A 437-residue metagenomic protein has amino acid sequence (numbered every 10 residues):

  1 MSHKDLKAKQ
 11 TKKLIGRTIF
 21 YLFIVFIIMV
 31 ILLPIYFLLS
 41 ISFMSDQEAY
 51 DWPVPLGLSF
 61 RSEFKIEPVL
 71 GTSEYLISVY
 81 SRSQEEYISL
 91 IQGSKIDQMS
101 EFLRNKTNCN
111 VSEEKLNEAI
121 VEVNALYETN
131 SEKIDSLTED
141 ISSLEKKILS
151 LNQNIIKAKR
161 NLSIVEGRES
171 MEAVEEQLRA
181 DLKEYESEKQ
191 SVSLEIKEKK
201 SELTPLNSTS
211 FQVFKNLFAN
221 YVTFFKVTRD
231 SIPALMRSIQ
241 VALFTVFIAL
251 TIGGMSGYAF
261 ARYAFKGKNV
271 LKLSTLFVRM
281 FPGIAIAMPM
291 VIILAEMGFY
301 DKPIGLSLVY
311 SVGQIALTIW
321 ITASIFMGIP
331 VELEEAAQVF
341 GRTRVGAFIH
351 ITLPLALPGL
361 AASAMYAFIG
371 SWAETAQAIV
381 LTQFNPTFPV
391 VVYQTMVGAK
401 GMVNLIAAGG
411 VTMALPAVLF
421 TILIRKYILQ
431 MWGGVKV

Functional and structural regions predicted by a protein language model:
M1-K4: ABC-family P-loop ATPase nucleotide-binding domain
A8-K12, G16-I120, K146-Q153, Q177-V437: A structural signal for multi-pass alpha-helical bundles of membrane permease subunits that mediate small-molecule
K106, V123, Y127-N130, I148 (+2 more regions): Short, flexible helical or helix-coil boundary motifs
I120-E145: Short, charge/polar-rich alpha-helical segments
I134-L137, I141, I148, L162 (+2 more regions): Intrinsically disordered, low-complexity polar segments enriched in Ser/Thr/Pro and acidic
S143-E175: Extended alpha-helical coiled-coil "stalk/arm" regions that act as elongated linkers or oligomerization scaffolds
